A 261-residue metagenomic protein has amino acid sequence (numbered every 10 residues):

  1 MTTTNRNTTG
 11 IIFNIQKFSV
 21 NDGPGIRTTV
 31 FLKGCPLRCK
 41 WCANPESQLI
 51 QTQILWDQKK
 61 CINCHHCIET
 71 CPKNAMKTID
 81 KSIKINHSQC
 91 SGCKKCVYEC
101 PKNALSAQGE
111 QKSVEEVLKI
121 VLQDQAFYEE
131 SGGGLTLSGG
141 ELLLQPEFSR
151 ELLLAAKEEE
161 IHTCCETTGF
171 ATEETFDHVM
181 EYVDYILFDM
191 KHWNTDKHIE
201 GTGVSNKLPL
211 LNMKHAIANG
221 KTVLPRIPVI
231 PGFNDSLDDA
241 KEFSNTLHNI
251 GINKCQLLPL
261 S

Functional and structural regions predicted by a protein language model:
M1-N5, T9-I11, T29-V30: N-terminal pre-core extensions flanking Radical SAM catalytic domains
F13-H66, I83-G92: N-terminal pre-triad scaffold of radical SAM enzymes
I15, P45, H87-S88, Q108 (+4 more regions): Fold-independent oxyanion-binding glycine-rich loops and adjacent beta-strand/coil segments at enzyme active sites
C39, C61, C71, C90-C96 (+4 more regions): Hydrophobic packing within well-folded, soluble alpha/beta domains
K40-S47, H66-K84, K95-Q111: Iron-sulfur cluster-binding cysteine motifs and their immediate structural context in ferredoxin-like electron-transfer
W56-I62, G109-D124: Extended, non-globular alpha-helical segments
E115-L258: Conserved AdoMet/S-adenosylmethionine-binding subsite of the radical SAM
